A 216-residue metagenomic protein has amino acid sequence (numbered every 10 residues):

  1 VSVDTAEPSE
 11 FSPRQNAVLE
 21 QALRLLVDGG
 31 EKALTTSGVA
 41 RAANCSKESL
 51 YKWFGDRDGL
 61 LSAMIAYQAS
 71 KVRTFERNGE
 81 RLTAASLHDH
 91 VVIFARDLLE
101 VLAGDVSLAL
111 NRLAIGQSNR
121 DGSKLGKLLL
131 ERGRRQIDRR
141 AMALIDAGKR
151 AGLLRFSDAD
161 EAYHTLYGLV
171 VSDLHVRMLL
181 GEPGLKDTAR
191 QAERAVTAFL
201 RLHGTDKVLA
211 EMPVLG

Functional and structural regions predicted by a protein language model:
V1-T5, I93, D97, R139 (+3 more regions): C-terminal peripheral helix-coil segments that are non-catalytic and often amphipathic
P8-R14: Short, Lys/Arg-enriched anionic-surface-contact patches
R14, R57, M64-Q68, V91 (+5 more regions): Hydrophobic/aromatic residues within well-ordered alpha-helical segments
Q15-N16, T36, D58, S62 (+9 more regions): Short, structured helix-loop boundary elements
A17, Q21, L25-G59, A63-Y67: Helix-turn-helix
E31, F54, I115-D121, R132-G133: Short helix-capping/turn signature of helix-turn-helix
I65-F94, L102: Amphipathic alpha-helical linker/stalk segments
D89, E100-A109, L113, S123-R150 (+2 more regions): Amphipathic alpha-helical packing segments from all-alpha helical-bundle domains
